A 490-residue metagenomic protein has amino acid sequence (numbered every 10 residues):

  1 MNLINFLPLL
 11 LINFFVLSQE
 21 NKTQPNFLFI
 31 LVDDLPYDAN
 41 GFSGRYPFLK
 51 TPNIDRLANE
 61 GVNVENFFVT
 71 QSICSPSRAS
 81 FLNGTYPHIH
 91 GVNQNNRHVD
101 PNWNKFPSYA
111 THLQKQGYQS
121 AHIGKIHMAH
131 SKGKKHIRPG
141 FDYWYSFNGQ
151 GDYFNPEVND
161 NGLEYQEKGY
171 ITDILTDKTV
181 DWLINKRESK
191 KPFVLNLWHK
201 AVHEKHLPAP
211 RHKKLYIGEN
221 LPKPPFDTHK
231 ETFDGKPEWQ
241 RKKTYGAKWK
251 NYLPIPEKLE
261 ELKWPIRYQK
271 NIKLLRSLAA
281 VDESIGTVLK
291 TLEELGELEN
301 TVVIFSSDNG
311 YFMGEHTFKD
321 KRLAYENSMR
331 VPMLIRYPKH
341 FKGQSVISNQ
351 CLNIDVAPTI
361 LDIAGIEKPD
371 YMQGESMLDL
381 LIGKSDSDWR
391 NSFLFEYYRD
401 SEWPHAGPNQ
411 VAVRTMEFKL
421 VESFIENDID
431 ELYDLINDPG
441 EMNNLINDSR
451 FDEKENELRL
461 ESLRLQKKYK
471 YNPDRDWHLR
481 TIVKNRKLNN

Functional and structural regions predicted by a protein language model:
M1-L9: Sec-dependent signal peptide recognition, specifically the positively charged N-region followed immediately by
N2, S18-F424, D428-E431, P439-L460 (+3 more regions): Formylglycine-dependent sulfatase
L9-S18: Hydrophobic h-region of N-terminal signal peptides that target proteins for export in Gram-negative bacteria
I436: Residues forming the ATP-binding cleft of Hanks-type serine/threonine protein kinase domains
